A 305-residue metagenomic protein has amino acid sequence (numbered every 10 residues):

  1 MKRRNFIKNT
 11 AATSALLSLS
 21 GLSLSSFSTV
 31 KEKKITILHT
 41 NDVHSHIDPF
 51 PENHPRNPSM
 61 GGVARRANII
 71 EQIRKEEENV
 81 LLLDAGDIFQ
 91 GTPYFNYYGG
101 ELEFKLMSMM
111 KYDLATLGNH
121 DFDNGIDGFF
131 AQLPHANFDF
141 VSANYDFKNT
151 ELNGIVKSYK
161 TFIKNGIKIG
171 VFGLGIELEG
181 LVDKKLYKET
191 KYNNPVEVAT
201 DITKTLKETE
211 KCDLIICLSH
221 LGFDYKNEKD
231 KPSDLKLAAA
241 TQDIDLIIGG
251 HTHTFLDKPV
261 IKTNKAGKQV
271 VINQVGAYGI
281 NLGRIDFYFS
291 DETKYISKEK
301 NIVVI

Functional and structural regions predicted by a protein language model:
I7-V304: Acidic, metal/ion-coordinating pockets
